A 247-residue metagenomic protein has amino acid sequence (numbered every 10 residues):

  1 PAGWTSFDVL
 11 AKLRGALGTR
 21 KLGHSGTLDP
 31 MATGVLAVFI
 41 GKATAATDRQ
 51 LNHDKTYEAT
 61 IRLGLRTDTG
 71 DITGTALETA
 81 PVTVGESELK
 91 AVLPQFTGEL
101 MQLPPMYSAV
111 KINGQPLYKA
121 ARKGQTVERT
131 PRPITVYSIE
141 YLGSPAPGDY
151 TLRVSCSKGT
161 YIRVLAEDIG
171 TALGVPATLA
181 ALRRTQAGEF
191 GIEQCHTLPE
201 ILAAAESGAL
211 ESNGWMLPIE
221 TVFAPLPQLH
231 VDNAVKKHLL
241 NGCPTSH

Functional and structural regions predicted by a protein language model:
P1-G3, F7-H24, L28, A32 (+1 more regions): Accessory RNA 3′-end/elbow-binding domains used by RNA modification enzymes
K21-L51, K119, K123: Glycine/acidic-rich beta-strand-loop module
V38, A59, G114, L165 (+1 more regions): Residue-level signal for inorganic ion chemistry
R49-M101: Acidic, low-complexity central loop/insert segments
A59-I61, I139, L152, L182: A structural signal for short, well-ordered beta-strand segments
S108, I112-Y137: Extended alpha-helical targeting/anchoring segments, especially N-terminal organellar/secretory targeting helices
A109, P116, G148-E193: Pseudouridine synthase
P133-Y150: Helix-hairpin-helix/helix-loop-helix acidic hairpins
